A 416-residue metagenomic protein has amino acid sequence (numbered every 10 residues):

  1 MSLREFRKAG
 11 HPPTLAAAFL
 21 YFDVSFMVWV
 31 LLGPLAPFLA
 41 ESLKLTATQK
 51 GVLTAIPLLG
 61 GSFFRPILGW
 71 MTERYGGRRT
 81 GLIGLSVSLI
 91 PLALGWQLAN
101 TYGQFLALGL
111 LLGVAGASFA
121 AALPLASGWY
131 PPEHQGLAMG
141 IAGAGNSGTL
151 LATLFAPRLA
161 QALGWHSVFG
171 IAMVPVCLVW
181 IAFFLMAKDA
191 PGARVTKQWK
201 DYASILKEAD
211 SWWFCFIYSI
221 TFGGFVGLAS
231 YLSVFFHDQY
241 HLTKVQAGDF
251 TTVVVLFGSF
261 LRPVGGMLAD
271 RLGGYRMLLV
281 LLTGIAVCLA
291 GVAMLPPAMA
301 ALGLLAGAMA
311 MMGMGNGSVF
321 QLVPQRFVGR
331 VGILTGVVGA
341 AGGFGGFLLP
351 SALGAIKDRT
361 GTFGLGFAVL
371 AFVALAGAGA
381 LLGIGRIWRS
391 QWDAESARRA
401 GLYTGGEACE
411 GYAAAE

Functional and structural regions predicted by a protein language model:
V30, L58-P66, A117, T149-L151 (+2 more regions): Residue-level signature of mid-helix packing/kink "hotspots" within the transmembrane helices of 12-pass Major
L32-A36, D210-F260: Extracytoplasmic gate region of multi-pass secondary transporters
F63-T101, A269, Y275: Conserved MFS/SLC helix-loop-helix module at the cytosolic interface between two early adjacent transmembrane helices
L108-G145: Cytoplasmic helix-loop-helix junction between adjacent transmembrane helices in 12-TM secondary transporters
G136-L154, G339-L349: Glycine-rich segments within core transmembrane alpha-helices of 12-TM secondary carriers
I141-L185: Helix-loop-helix hairpin linking two adjacent transmembrane segments in secondary transporters
M173-A193, G377-G385: C-terminal membrane-cytosol helix-exit motif in multi-pass small-molecule transporters
L272-V319: C-terminal transmembrane helical hairpin of 12-TM major facilitator-type secondary transporters
